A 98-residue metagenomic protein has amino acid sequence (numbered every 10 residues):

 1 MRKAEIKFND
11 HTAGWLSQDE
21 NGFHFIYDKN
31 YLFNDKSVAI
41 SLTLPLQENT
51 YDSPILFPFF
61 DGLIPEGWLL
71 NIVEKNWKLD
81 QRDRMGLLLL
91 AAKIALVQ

Functional and structural regions predicted by a protein language model:
M1-Q98: Broad phosphate/nucleotide-binding scaffolds in NTP-utilizing and phosphate-metabolizing enzymes
